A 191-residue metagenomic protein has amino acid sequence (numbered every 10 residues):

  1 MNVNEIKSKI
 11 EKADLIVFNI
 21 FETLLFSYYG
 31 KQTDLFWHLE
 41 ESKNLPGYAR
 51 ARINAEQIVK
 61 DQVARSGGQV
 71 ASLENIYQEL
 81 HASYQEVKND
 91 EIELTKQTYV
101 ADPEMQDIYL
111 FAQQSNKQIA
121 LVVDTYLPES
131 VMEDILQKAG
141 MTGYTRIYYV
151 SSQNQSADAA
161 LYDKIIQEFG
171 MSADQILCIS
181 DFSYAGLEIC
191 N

Functional and structural regions predicted by a protein language model:
E5-N54: Active-site neighborhood of HAD-like aspartate-dependent phosphohydrolases
L15, Q118, Q175-L177: Structural motif
F21-L25, G30-K31, T125-E129, N154-Q155 (+1 more regions): Short, solvent-exposed loop/turn segments at secondary-structure junctions
K43-E56, L80-E93, M141-S151, A173-Q175: Short, surface-exposed acidic
R52-I76: N-terminal accessory alpha/beta regions
G67-A120: Short, acidic loop-to-helix structural element flanking the phosphoryl-transfer center in phosphate-processing enzymes
A120-Q175: Substrate-recognition "cap/lid" segment bordering the active-site pocket of phosphatases
D181-N191: Acidic, divalent-metal-coordinating active-site segment for phosphoryl/phosphodiester hydrolysis, typified by short
